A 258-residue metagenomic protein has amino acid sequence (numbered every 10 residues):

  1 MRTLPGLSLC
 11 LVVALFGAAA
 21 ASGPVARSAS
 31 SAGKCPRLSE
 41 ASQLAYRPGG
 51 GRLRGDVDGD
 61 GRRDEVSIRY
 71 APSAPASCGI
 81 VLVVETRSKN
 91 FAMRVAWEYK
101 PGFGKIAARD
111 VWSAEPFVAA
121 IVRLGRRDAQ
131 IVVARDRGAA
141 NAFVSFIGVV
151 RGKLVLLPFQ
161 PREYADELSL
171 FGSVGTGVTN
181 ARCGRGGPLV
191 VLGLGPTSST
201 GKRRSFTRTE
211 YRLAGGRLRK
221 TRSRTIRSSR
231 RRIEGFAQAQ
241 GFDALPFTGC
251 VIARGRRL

Functional and structural regions predicted by a protein language model:
M1-R27: Secretory targeting and sorting signals
T3, R27-S73: Generic extreme N-terminal start-of-chain segments
G23, R27, A32-A41, A45-R47 (+2 more regions): Acidic, small-residue rich beta-repeat scaffolds with periodic aromatic anchors
G51-D56, I68-R127: Short N-terminal edge-element motif at the start of the domain
G59-R69, A120-R135, C183-G193: Acidic/hydrophobic-patterned starts of short beta strands in beta-sheet-rich repeat architectures
Y70-P75, R137-A140, P196-T200: Short glycine/acidic-enriched loop and turn motifs that connect beta-strands
F117-Q160: Long, charged/polar, surface-exposed segments that mediate recognition or autoinhibition
